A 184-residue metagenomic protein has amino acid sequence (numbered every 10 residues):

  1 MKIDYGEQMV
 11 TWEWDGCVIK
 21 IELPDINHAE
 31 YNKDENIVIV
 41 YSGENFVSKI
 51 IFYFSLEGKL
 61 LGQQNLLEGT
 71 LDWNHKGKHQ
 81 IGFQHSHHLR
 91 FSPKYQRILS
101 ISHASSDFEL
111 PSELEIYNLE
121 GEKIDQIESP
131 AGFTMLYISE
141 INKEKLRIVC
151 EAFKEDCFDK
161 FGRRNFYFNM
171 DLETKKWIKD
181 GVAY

Functional and structural regions predicted by a protein language model:
M1-Y184: Secretory-pathway ectodomains
